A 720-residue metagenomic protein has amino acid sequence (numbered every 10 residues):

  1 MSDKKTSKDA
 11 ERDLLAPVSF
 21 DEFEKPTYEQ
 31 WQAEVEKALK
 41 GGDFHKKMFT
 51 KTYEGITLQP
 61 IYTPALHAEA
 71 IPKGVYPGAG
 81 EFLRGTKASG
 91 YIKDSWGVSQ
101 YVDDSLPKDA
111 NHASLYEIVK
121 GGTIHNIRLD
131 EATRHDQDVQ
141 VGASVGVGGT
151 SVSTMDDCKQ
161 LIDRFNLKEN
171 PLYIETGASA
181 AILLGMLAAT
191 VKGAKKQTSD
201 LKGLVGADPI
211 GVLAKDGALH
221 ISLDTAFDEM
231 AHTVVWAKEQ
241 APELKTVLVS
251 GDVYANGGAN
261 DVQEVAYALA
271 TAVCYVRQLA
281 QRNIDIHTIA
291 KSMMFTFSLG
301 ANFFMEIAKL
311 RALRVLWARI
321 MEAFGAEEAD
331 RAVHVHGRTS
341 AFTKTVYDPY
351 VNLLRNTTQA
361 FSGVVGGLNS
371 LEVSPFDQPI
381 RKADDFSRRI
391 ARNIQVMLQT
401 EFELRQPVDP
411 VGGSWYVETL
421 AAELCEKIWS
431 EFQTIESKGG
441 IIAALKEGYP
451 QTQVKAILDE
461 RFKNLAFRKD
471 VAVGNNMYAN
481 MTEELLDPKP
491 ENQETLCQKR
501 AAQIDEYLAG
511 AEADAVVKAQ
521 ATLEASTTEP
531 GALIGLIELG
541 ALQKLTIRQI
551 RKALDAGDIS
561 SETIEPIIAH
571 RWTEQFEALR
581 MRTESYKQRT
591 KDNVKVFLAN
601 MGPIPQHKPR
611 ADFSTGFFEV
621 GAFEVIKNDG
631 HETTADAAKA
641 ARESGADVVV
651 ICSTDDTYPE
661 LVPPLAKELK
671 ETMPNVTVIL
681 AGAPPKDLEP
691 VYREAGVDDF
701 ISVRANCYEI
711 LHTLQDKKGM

Functional and structural regions predicted by a protein language model:
S2-N302, E306, E327, R331-H336 (+13 more regions): Catalytic alpha/beta active-site cores
F49-T57, E131, A178, V205-I210 (+11 more regions): A glycine-rich phosphate-binding loop feature that marks nucleotide/adenosyl-phosphate handling sites
K51-P60, A113-I124, V351-D377, G412-S414 (+6 more regions): Conserved phosphate/anionic-ligand binding catalytic regions in large, soluble enzymes, centered on
W96-D109, A218-S222, K344-Y350, N600-K608 (+1 more regions): Active-site mouth loops of central-metabolism enzymes
S153, P171-S179, I221-V235, D348-L354 (+5 more regions): Phosphate/diphosphate-binding loops
T233-V234, K238-Q278, L354-F432: Mobile "lid/hinge" segments at catalytic clefts and subdomain interfaces of large enzymes
A259-A266, G300-A312, S340-L353, R381-A391 (+7 more regions): Short glycine/threonine-rich loop-to-helix capping motif typified by GTGT followed within a few residues by an Asp-Pro
A444-M720: C-terminal amphipathic alpha-helical interaction region
